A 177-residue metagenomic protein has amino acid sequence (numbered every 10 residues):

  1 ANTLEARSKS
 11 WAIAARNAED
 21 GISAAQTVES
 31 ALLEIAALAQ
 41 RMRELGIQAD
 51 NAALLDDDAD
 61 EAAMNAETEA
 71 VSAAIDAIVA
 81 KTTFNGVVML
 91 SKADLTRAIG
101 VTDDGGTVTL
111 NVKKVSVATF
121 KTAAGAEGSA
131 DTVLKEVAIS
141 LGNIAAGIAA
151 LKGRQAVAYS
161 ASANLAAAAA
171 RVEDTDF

Functional and structural regions predicted by a protein language model:
N2-A166, A170-T175: Amphipathic alpha-helical coiled-coil/heptad-repeat segments
